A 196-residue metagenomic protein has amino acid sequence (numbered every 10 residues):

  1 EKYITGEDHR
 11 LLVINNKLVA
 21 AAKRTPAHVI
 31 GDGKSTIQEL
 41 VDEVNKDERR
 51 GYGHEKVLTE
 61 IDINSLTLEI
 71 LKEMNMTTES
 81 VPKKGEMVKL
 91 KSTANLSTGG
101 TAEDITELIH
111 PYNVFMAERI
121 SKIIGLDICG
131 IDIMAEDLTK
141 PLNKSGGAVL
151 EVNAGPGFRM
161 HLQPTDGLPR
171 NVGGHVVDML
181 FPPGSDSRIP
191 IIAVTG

Functional and structural regions predicted by a protein language model:
K2-Y3, E7, V13, K17-D32 (+4 more regions): ATP-dependent carboxylate activation and anion-phosphoryl transfer catalytic cores that bind Mg-ATP to form
D42-K89: Oxyanion-binding "anion nests"
